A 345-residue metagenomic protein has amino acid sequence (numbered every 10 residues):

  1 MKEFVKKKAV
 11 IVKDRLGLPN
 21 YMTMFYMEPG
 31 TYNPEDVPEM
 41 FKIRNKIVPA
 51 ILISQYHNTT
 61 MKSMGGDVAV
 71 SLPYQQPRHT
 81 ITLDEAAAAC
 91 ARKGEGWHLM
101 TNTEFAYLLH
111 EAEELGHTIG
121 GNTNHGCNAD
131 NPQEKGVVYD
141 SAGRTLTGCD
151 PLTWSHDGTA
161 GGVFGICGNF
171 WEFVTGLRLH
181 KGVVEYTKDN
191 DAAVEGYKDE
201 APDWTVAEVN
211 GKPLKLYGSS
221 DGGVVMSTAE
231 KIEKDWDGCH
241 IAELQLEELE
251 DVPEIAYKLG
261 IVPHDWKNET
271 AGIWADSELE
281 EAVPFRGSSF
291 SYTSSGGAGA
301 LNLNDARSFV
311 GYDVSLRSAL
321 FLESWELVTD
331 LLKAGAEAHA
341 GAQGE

Functional and structural regions predicted by a protein language model:
M1-F41, A334, G341-G344: N-terminal module-boundary/linker segments of secreted carbohydrate-active enzymes
D14-R15, Y21-G30, S54-Y56, M61 (+5 more regions): Structured loops at beta-to-helix junctions and adjacent beta-edge loops in soluble globular domains
D36-I166, E195: Short aromatic-cysteine micro-motif
Q55, M61-M64, L108, E172-V174 (+3 more regions): Short helix/loop capping segments that flank catalytic or ligand/cofactor-binding pockets
L109-E114, G121, H180, S315-L316 (+1 more regions): Extended, non-catalytic subsegments within catalytic or DNA/protein-binding/adaptor domains
Y139-R144, D157-A160, I166, F170-R178 (+1 more regions): C-terminal, surface-exposed recognition/capping segments
H180-N190: A short, polar/charged loop-to-alpha-helix boundary motif
